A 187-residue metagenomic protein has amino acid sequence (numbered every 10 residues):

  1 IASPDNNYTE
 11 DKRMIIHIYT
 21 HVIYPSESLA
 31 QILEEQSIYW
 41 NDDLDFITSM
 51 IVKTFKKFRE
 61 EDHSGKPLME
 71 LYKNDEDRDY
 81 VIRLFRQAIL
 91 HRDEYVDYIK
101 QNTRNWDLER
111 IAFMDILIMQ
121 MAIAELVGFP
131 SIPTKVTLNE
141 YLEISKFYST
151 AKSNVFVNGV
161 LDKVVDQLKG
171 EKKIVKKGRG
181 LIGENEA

Functional and structural regions predicted by a protein language model:
I1-F147, G159, K163-A187: N-terminal interaction/assembly modules
